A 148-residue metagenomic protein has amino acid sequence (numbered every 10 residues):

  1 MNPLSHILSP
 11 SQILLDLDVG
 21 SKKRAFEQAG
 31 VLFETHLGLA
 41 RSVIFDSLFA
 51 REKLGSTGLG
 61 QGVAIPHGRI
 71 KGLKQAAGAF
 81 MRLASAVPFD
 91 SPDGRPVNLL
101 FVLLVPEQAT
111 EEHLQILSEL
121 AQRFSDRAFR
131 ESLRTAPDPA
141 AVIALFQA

Functional and structural regions predicted by a protein language model:
M1-A148: Cytosolic covalent-transfer regions centered on His/Cys nucleophiles that carry phosphoryl or persulfide groups
